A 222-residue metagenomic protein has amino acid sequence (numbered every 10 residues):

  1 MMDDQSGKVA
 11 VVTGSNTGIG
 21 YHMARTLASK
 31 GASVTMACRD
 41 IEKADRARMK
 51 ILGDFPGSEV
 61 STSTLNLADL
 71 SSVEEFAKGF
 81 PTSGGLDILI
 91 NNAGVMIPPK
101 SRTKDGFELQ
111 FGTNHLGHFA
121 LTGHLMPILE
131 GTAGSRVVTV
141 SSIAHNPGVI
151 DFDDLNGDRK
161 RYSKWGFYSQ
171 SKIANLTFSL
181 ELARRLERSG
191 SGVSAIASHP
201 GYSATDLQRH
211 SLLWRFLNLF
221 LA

Functional and structural regions predicted by a protein language model:
M1-W214: Rossmann-fold NAD(P)H-dependent dehydrogenase/reductase core
F216-A222: Short, intrinsically disordered, charge-balanced linker/junction segments flanking boundaries in proteins
